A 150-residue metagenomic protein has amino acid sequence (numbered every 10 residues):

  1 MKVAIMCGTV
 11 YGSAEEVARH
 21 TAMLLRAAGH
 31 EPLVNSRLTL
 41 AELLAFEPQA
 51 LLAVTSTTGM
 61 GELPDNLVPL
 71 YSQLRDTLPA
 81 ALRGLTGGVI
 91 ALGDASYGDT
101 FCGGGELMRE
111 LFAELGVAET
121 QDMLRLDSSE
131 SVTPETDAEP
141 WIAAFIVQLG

Functional and structural regions predicted by a protein language model:
K2, G12, E16, L24 (+2 more regions): FMN-binding flavodoxin-like domain, especially the glycine-rich phosphate-binding loop
V3, C7: Local sequence-structure signature of Cys/Sec-based thiol-disulfide redox active-site neighborhoods
A28-L40: A short beta-strand-loop structural module common to alpha/beta enzyme folds
L40-A41, G59: Short, catalytically relevant binding-site loops at active-site mouths
E42-F46: Short glycine-biased active-site loop of nucleotidyltransferases that positions the nucleotide triphosphate and helps
